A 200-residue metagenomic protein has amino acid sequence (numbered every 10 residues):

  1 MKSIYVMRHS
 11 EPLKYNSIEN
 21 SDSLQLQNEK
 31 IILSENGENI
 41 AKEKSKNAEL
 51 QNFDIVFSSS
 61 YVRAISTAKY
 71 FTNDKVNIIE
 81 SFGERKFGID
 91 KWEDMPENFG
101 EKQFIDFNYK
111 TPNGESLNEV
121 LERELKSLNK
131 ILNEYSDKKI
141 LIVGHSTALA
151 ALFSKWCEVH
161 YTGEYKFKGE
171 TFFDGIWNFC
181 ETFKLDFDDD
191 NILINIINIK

Functional and structural regions predicted by a protein language model:
M1-K2, N47, N77, G83-E97 (+2 more regions): Acidic, low-complexity terminal tails and accessory targeting/binding regions of phosphate-metabolizing enzymes
K2-V76: Active-site-proximal alpha-helix that buttresses catalytic centers in soluble enzyme cores
S3-I4, S136-S146: Generic beta-sheet signal
S10-L13, Y61-A64, G83-E84, S146-L149 (+3 more regions): Short, solvent-exposed loop/turn segments at secondary-structure junctions
Q27-I32, F71-K126, Y165-K166, F173-W177: Phosphate-handling substructures
I40-K44, A64, V120-I131: Alpha-helical packing segments of well-folded alpha/beta enzyme cores
A48-N52, I131-K138: Glycine-rich phosphate-binding loop signature in dinucleotide/nucleotide-binding domains
S58-S59, E122, V143-G144: Short beta-strand scaffold positions
